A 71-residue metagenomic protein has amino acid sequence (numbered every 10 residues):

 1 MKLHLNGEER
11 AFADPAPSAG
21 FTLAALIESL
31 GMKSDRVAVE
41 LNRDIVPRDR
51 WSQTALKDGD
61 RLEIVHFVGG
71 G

Functional and structural regions predicted by a protein language model:
M1-G70: Ubiquitin-like/PB1-type beta-grasp interaction modules and other compact soluble beta-rich domains
